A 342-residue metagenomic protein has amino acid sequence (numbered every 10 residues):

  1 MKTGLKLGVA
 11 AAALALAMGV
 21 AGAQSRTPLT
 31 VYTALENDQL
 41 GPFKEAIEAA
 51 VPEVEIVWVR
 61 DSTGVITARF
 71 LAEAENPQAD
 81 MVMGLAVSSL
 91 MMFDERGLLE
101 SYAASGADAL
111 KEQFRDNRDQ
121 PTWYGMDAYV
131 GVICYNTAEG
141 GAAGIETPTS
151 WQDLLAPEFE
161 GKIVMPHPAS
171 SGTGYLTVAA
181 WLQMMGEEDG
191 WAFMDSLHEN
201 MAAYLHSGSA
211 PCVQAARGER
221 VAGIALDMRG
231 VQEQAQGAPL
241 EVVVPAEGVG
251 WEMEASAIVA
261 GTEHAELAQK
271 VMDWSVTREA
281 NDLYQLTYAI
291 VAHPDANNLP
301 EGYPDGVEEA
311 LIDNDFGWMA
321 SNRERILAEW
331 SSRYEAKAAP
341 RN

Functional and structural regions predicted by a protein language model:
Q24-M91: Early extracytoplasmic/lumenal segment of secretory-pathway proteins
A34, D38-G41, G64, Q78-E219: Extracytoplasmic ligand-binding site segments that recognize negatively charged/polar headgroups
F43, D189, F193, E254 (+2 more regions): Short amphipathic alpha-helical coupling segments at ligand-binding clamshell hinges and other catalytic/signaling
S88-M92, A216, R220-P239: A ligand-binding cleft/hinge motif common to bilobed small-molecule-binding domains
E112-Q113, Y129, F193-H198, Y204-L205 (+2 more regions): Periplasmic-binding protein-like
C134-E139, A179-L182, E252-H264, L283-Y284: A bilobed periplasmic-binding-protein/Venus flytrap-type ligand-binding module shared by bacterial periplasmic
F159-P166, S275-N298: Periplasmic-binding protein-like
D313-N342: Conserved C-terminal helix/tail region of periplasmic/extracytoplasmic solute-binding proteins
